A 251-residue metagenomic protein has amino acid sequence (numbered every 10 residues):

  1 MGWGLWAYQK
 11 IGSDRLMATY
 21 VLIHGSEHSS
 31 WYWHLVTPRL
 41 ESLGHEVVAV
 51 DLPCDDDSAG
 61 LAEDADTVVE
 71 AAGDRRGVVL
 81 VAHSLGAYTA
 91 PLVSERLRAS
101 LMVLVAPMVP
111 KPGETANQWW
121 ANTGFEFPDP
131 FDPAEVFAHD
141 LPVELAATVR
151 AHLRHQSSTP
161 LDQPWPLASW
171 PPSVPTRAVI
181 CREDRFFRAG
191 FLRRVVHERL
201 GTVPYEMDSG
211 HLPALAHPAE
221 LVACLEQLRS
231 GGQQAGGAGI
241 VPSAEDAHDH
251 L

Functional and structural regions predicted by a protein language model:
A18-D57: Conserved HGGG/HGGXW glycine-rich cap/lid loop of the alpha/beta-hydrolase fold
V21-G25, H83, I180: The conserved beta1-alpha1 loop
V48-V79, W119-W120: Active-site loop/oxyanion-hole signature of alpha/beta-hydrolase fold enzymes
A82-G86, A90: Gly/Ala-rich beta-loop-alpha elbow adjacent to hydrolase catalytic centers
E95-A134, P160, P166, F187-G190: Flexible "cap/lid" loop of the alpha/beta hydrolase fold
A151-S169: Active-site nucleophile elbow and catalytic-triad environment of alpha/beta-hydrolase enzymes
R182-D208, L215, L228: Conserved loop-alpha-helix segment in the C-terminal half of the alpha/beta-hydrolase fold that carries the catalytic
Y205-I240, H248-L251: Catalytic active-site module of serine/aspartate enzymes centered on a nucleophile-bearing elbow/loop
